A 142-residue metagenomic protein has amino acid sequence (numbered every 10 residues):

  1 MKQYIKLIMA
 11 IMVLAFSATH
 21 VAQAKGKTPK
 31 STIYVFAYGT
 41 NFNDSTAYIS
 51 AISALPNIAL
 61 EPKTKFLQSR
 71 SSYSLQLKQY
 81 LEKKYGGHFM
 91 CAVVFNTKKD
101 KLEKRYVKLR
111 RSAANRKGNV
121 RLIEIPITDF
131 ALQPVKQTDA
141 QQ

Functional and structural regions predicted by a protein language model:
M1-K27: Bacterial Sec-dependent N-terminal signal peptides
Y4, V21, N41, K98-K99: Generic structural motif
Y4-L7, A59-T64, M90-A92: A generic short-segment signal for beta-strand/edge and adjacent turn/coil regions
L14-S17, T28, R70-S74, D100-K101: A short linear-motif detector with a strong N-terminal bias
H20-K25, Q76-E82, L109-R111: Intrinsically disordered, low-complexity boundary segments flanking structured domains
Q23-S71: N-terminal secretory signal peptides
P62-H88: Short, glycine- and small/hydrophobic-rich beta-strand elements in well-ordered beta-sheets
Y85-Q142: Surface-exposed, polar helix/loop patches in the mature regions of secreted/periplasmic/lumenal proteins that form
